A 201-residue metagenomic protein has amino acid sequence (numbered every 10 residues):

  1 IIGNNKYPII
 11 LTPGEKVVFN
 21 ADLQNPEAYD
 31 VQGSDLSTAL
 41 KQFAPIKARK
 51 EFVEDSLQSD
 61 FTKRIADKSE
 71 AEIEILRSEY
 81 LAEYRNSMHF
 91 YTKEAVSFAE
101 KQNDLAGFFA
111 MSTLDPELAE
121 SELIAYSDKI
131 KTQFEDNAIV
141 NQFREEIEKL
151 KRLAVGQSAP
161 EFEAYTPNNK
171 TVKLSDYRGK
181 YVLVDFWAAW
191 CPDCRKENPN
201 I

Functional and structural regions predicted by a protein language model:
I1-E83, H89-F90: A non-transmembrane, solvent-exposed segment enriched in polar/low-complexity residues
G3-Y7, N168-K170, K180: Short acidic/polar mixed-charge low-complexity motifs
N4-K6, F19, P26, R85-V155: N-terminal targeting signals for export/organelle localization
S37, S175, P192: Nucleotide phosphate-binding site architecture
L105, V172, A189: Glycine-centered loop/turn positions within well-structured domains that cap or flank conserved ligand/cofactor-binding
A110, F162, V184, C191 (+1 more regions): Conserved hydrophobic/aromatic pocket- or pore-lining residues that grip, position, or stack substrates in active sites
N141-S175: N-terminal "domain-start" segment that seeds a small globular fold
R178-G179, F186-N200: Conserved redox-active cysteine motifs that mediate thiol-disulfide chemistry, especially di-cysteine Cys-X(1-2)-Cys
